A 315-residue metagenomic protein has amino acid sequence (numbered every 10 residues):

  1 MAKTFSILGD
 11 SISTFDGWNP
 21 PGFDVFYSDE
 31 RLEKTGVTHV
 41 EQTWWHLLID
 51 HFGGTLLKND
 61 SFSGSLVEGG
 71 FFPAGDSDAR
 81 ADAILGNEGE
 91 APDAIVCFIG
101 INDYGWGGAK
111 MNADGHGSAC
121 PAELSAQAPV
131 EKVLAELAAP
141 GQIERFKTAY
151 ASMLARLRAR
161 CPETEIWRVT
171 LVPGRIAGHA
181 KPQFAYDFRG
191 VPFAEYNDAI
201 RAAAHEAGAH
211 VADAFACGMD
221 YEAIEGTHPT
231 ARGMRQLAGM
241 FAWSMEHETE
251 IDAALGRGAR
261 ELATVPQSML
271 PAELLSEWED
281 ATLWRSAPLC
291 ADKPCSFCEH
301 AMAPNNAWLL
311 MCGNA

Functional and structural regions predicted by a protein language model:
K3, I84-G86, D198, E206 (+1 more regions): Viral virion structural and adsorption modules
T4, F15-P129, A135, P140-E144 (+1 more regions): Conserved SGNH/GDSL esterase-like catalytic core that processes O-acyl groups on lipids and polysaccharides
L8-G9, V169: Short hydrophobic segments within beta-strands
F62, G100, T170-P173, F215-A216: Short, well-ordered beta-to-alpha junction loops that form the rim of enzyme active sites and present histidine/acidic
A81, Y150-L154, N197: Generic structural signal for well-ordered alpha-helices, preferentially at hydrophobic/aromatic core positions
R156, P173-A214, M240: Substrate-gating cap/lid alpha-helix
C161-E165: A short helix->loop->beta-strand "cap" motif at the edges of active sites that frequently abuts
P192-F193, I224-L274: Histidine-centered active-site loop/cap adjacent to the catalytic His in serine esterases/O-acetyl transfer systems
